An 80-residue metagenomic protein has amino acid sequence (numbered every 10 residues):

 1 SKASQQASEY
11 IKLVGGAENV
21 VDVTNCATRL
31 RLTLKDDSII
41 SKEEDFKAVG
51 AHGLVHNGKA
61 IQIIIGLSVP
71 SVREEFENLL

Functional and structural regions predicted by a protein language model:
K2-L80: Structured cytosolic domains appended to multi-pass membrane proteins
